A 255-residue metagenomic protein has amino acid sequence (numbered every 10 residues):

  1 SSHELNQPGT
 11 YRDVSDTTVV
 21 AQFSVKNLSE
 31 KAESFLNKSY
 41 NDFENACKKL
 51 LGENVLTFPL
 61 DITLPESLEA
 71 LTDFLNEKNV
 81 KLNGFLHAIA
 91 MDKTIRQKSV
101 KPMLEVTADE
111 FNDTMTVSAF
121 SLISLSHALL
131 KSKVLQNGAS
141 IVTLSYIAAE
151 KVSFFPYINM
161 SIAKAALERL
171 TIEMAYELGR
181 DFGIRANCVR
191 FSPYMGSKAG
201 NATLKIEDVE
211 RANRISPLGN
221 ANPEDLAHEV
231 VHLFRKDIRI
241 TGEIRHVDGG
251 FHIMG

Functional and structural regions predicted by a protein language model:
S1-D109, N201: Short-chain dehydrogenase/reductase
A46, I158, D181, C188-S216 (+1 more regions): A glycine/serine/threonine-rich, flexible loop-to-helix segment that serves as the NAD(P) cofactor-binding "lid"
T63, F120, N220-E224: Residue-level signal for the nucleotide or nucleotide-sugar donor/cofactor binding architecture
T72, L122, S126-H127, T171-I172 (+2 more regions): Short-chain dehydrogenase/reductase
K78, A128, S132, R235-D237: Generic structural signal for alpha-helix termini and adjacent loop/cap motifs
V80, G219-V247, H252-I253: C-terminal substrate-recognition "lid" of short-chain dehydrogenase/reductases
L86, V142, A186-V189, G242 (+1 more regions): Hydrophobic structural elements of the Rossmann-like NAD(P)H-binding subdomain that define the short-chain
A90-D181, R190-M195, G219, F251: Catalytic loop of short-chain dehydrogenase/reductase
